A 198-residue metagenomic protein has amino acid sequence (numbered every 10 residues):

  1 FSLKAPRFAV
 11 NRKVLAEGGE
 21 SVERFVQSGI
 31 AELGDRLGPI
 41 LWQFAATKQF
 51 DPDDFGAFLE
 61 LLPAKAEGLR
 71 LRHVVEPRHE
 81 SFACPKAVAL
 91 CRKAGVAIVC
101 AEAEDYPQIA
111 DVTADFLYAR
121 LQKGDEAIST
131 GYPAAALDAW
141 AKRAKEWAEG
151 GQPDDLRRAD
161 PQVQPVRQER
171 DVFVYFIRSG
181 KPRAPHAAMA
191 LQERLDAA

Functional and structural regions predicted by a protein language model:
S2-A198: Residues lining hydrophobic/aromatic ligand-binding pockets adjacent to catalytic sites
